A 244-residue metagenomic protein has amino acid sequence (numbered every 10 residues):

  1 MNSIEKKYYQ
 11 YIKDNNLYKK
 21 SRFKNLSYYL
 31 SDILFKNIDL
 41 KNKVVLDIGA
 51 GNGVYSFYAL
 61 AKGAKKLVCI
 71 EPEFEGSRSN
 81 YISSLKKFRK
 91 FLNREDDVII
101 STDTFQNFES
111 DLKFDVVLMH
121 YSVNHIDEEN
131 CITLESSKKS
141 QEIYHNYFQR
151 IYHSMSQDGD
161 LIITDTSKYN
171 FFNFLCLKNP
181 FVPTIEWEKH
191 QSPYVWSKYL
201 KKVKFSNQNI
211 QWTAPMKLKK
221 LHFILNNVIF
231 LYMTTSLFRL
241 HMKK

Functional and structural regions predicted by a protein language model:
Q10-Y28: Class I SAM-dependent methyltransferase Rossmann-like catalytic core, especially the SAM/SAH-binding loop
K24-K41: Conserved alpha-helix/loop element of class I SAM-dependent methyltransferases that forms part of the SAM/SAH-binding
G51: Conserved glycine-rich SAM-binding loop
V54, Y58-D97, F105-Q106: Class I SAM-dependent methyltransferase SAM/SAH-binding core
L118: A conserved beta-strand element that flanks and buttresses the S-adenosyl-L-methionine
S137-Q157: A short glycine-rich, Lys/Arg-flanked "PGG" loop and its adjoining helix->strand segment in the class I
D158-D165: Conserved beta-strand signature within the Rossmann-like core of class I S-adenosyl-L-methionine
N179-V195: Acceptor-substrate binding/catalytic loop of class I
